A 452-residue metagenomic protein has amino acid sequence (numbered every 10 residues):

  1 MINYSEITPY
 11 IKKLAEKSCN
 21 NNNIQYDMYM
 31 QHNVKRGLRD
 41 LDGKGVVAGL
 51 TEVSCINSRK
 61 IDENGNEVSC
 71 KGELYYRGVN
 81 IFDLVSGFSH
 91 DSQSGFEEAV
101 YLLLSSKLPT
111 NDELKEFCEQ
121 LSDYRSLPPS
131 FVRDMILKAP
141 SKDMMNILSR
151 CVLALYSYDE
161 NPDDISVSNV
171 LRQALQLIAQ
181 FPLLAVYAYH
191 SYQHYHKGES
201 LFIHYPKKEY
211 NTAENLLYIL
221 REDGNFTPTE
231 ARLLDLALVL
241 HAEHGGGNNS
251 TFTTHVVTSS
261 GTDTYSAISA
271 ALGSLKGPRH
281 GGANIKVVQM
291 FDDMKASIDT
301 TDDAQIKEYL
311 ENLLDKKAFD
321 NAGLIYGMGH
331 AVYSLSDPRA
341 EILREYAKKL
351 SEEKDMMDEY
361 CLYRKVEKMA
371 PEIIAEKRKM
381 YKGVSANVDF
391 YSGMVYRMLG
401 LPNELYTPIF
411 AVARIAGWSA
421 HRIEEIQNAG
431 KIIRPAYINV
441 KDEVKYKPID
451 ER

Functional and structural regions predicted by a protein language model:
M1-R452: Non-transmembrane, aqueous-exposed alpha-helical and coiled segments at domain scale
